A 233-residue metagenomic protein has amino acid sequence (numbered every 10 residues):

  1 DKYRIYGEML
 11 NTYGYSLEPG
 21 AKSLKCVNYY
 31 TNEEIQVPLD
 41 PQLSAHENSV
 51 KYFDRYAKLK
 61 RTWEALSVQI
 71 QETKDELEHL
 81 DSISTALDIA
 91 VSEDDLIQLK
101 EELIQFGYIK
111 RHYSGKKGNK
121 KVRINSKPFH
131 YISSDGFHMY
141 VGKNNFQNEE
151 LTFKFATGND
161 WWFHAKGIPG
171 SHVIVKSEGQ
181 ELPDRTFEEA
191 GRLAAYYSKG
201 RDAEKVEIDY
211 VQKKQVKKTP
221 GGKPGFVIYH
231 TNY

Functional and structural regions predicted by a protein language model:
D1-Y233: Extended, highly charged segments
